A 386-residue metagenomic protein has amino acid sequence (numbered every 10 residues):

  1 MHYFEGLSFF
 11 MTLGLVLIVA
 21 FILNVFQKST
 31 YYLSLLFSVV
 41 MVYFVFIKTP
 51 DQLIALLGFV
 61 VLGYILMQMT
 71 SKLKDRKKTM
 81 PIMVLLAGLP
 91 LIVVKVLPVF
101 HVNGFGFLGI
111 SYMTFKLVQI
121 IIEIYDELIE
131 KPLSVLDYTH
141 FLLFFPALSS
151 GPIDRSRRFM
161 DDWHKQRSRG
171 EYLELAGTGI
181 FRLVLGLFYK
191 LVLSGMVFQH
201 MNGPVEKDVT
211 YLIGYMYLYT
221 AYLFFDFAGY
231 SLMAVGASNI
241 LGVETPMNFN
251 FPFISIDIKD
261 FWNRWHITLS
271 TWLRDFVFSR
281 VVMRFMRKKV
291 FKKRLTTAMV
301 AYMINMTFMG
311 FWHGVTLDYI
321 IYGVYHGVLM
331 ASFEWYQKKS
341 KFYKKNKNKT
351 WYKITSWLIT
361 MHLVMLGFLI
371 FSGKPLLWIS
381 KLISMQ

Functional and structural regions predicted by a protein language model:
M1-Q386: Membrane-embedded transmembrane alpha-helical bundles that form the catalytic cores of multi-pass lipid-modifying
